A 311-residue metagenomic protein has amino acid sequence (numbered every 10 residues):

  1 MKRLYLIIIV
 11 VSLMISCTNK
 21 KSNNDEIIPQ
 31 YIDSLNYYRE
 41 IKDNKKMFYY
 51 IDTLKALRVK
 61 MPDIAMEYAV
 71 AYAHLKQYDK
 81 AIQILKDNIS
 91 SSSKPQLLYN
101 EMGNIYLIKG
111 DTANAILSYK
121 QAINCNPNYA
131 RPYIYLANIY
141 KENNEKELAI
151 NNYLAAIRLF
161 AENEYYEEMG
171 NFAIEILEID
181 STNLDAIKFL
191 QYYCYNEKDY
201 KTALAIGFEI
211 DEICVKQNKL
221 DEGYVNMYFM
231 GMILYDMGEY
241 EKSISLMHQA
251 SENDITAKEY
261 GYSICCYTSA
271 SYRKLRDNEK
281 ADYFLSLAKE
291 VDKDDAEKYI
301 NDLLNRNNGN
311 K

Functional and structural regions predicted by a protein language model:
E40, H74, I108, E142-N143 (+5 more regions): Register position in tetratricopeptide repeats
M61, P95, Y129, N163 (+4 more regions): Residue-level recognition of tetratricopeptide repeat
I64, L98, P132, Y165-Y166 (+6 more regions): TPR alpha-solenoid repeat register
